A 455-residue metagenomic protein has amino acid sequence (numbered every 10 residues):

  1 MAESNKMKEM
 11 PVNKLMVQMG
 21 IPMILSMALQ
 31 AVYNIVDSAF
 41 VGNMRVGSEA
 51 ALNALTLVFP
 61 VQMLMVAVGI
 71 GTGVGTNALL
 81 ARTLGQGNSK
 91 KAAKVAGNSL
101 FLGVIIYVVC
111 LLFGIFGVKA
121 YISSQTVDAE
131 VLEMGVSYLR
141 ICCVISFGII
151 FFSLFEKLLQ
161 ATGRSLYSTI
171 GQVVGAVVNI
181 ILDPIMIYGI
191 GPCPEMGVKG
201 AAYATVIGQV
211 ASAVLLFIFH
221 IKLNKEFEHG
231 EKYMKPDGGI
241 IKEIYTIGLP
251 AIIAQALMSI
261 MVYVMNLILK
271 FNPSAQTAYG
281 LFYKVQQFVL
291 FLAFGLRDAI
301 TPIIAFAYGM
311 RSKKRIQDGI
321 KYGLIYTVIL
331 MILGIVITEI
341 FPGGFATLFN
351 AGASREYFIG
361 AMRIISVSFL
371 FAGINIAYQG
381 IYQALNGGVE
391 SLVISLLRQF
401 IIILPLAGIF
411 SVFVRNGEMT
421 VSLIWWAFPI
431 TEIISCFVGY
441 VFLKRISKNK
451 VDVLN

Functional and structural regions predicted by a protein language model:
M1-G20, L80-F147, C193-G248, I304-S368 (+1 more regions): Short alpha-helical transmembrane segments in multi-pass integral membrane proteins
M7-G47, P60-G75, L79, V104-L111 (+5 more regions): N-terminal transmembrane alpha-helices
Q18-D37, I141, G175, G208-S212 (+4 more regions): Transmembrane helical elements of multi-pass membrane transporters/channels
M23, M27, A39, A78 (+16 more regions): Transmembrane alpha-helix boundary and packing residues in multipass membrane permease domains and related
A28, V32-N53, I122-A129, I185-M196 (+5 more regions): Helix-terminus/linker motif at the lipid-water interface of multi-pass membrane proteins
E49-P60, G135, L139, P273-F288 (+2 more regions): Small-residue hotspots at the loop-to-helix junctions and early N-terminal turns of transmembrane alpha-helices
L52-L112, I149-S168, A278-P342, A372-N386 (+1 more regions): Small-residue-rich hydrophobic transmembrane alpha-helices
G73, C142-Q160, S168-A176, A201-L216 (+4 more regions): Short runs within selected transmembrane alpha-helices of multi-pass transporters and secretion channels
